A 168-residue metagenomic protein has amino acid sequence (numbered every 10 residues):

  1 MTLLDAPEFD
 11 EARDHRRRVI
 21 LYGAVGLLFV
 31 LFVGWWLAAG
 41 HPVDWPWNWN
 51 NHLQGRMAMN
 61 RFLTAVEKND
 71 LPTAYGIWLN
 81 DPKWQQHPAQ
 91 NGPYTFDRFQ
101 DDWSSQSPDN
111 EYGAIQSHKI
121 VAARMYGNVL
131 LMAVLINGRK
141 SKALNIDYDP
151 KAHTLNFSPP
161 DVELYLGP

Functional and structural regions predicted by a protein language model:
D5, F9-K68: Short, low-complexity N-terminal intrinsically disordered segments enriched in polar/charged residues
E8, A12, R17-Y22, L135-P168: Short beta-strand edge/turn micro-motifs at domain boundaries
V25-L28, T95, V162: N-terminal leader/targeting signatures
L31-H52, S117-H118, A122-Y126, Y148-D149 (+1 more regions): Amphipathic repeat-derived elements
N48, G92, H153-L155: Intrinsic-disorder-associated interaction segments
R56-M57, R61, P72-N137: Short solvent-exposed beta->alpha transition segments
V66, W103, S107, A152-N156: Hydrophobic, Leu/Ile/Phe/Ala-enriched alpha-helical segments that form helix-helix packing faces
